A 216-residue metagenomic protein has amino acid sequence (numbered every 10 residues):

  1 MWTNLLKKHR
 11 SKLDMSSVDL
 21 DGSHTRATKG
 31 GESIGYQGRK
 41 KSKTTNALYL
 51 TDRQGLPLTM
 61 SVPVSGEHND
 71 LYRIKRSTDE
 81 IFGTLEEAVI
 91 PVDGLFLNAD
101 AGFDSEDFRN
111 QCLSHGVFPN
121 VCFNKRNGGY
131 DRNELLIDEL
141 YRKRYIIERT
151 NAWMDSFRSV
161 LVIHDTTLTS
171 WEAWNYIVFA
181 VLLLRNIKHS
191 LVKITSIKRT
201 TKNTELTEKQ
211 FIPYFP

Functional and structural regions predicted by a protein language model:
M1-P216: Short alpha-helical elements
